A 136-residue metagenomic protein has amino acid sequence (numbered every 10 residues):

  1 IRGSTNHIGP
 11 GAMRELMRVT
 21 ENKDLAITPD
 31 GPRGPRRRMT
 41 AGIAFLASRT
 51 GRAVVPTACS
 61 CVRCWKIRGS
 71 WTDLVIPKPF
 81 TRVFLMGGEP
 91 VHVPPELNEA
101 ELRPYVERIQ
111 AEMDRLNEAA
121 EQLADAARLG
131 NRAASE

Functional and structural regions predicted by a protein language model:
I1-M17: Membrane-interfacial amphipathic helices and adjacent loop/beta segments that form the lipid-substrate binding surface
G3, I27-D30, T57: Structural motif
T5-G9, P32-P35, V62: Short, catalytically relevant binding-site loops at active-site mouths
M13, F80, F84, V106 (+1 more regions): Short amphipathic alpha-helical surface patches that serve as generic macromolecular interface elements
E15-T50: Catalytic-site beta-strand/loop segments enriched in glycine and acidic/polar residues
T20, P104-E136: Membrane-interfacial terminal anchoring regions of lipid-handling membrane enzymes
R38-N98: A cross-family acyltransferase "interaction/gating" segment
